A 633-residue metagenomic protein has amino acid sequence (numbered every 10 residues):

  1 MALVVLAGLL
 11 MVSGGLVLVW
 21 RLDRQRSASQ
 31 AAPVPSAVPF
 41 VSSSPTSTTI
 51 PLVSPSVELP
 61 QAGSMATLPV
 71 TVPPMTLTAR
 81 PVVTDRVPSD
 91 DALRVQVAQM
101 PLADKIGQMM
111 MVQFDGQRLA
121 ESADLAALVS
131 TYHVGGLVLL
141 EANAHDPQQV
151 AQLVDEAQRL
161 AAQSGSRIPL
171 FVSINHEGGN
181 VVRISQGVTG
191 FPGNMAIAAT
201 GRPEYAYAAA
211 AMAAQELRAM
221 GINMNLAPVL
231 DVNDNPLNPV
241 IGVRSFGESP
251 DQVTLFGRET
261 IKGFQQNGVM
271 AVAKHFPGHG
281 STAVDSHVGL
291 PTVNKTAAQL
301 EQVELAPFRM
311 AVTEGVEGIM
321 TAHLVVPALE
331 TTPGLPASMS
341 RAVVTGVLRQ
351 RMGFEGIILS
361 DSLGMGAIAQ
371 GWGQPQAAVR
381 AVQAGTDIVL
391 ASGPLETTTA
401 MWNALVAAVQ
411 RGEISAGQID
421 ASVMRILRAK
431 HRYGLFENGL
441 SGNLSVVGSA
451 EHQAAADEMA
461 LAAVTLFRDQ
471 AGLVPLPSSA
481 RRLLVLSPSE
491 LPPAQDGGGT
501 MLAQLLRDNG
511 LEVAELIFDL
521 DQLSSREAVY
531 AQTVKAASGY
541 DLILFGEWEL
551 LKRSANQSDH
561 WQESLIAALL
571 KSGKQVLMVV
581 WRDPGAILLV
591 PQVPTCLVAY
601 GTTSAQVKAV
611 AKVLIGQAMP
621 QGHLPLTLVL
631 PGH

Functional and structural regions predicted by a protein language model:
M1-P45, I50-V53, L59-P60, S64 (+3 more regions): Preference for extracellular/luminal or secreted protein segments
R86, L93-Q96, M100-A103, M109 (+9 more regions): Extracytoplasmic/periplasmic mature domains of Sec-exported, cell-envelope-associated bacterial proteins
P101, E121, D146-S166, N180-V182 (+1 more regions): Second-shell residues forming the walls of enzyme active-site clefts
G107-F114, G135-L139, L170-H176, M224-P228 (+6 more regions): Hydrophobic faces of well-ordered beta-strands that scaffold small-molecule active sites in alpha/beta enzyme cores
D115-L119, N143-D146, H176-V181, M224 (+9 more regions): Solvent-exposed loop/turn segments at secondary-structure junctions within structured extracellular/periplasmic domains
L128-P147, L226, P236-L237, V312-L335 (+2 more regions): Short acidic, glycine-rich surface-loop motifs adjacent to enzyme active sites
A144-L170, G201-G221, G417, A421-R428 (+1 more regions): Active-site-adjacent structural elements in enzyme catalytic domains
N194-I222, V229-I261, Q265, N443-Q453 (+5 more regions): A substrate-binding/cap region within the structured catalytic cores of diverse enzymes
